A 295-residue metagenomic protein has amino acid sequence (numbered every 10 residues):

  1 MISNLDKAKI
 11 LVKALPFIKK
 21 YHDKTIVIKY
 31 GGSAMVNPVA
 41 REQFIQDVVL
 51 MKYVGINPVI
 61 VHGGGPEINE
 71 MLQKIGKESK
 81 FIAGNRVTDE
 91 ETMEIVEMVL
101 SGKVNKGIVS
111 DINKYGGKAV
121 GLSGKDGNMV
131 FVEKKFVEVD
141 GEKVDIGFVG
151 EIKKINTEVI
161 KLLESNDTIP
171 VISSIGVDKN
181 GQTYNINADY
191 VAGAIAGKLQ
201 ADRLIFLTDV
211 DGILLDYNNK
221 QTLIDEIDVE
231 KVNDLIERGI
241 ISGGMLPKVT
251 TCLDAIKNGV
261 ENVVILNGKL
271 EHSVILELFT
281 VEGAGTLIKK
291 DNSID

Functional and structural regions predicted by a protein language model:
M1-K269, L276, E282, K290-D295: Nucleotide/pyrophosphate-binding catalytic subdomain
